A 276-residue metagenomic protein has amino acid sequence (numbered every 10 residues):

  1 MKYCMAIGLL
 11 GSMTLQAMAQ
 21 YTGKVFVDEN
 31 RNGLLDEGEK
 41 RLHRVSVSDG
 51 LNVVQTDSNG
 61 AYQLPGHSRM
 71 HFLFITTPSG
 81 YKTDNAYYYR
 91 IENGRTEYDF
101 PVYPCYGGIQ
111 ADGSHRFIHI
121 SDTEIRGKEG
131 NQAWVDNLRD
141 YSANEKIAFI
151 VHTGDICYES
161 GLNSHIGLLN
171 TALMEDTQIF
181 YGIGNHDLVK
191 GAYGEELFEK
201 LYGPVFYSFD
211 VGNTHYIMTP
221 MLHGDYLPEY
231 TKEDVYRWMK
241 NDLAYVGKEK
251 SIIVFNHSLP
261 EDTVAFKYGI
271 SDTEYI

Functional and structural regions predicted by a protein language model:
Y21-V27: A short, amphipathic beta-strand motif
E29, L35, R41, S48-A61 (+1 more regions): Short, acidic Ser/Thr/Gly-rich low-complexity loop/linker segments typical of extracellular and cell-surface proteins
E29, R90-S164: N-terminal active-site segment of His-dependent metallophosphoesterases
G33, R126-E129, Y158-L162, N185-A192 (+2 more regions): Active-site environment of divalent metal-dependent phosphoester hydrolases
D49, H71-I91: A short, solvent-exposed loop/turn motif at the edges and junctions of modular extracellular/periplasmic domains
S79-G80, R90, L162-S251, G269-S271 (+1 more regions): Extended active-site neighborhood of metal-dependent phosphoesterases/phosphodiesterases
S114-I125, N213-H223, I253-F255: Active-site-proximal beta-strand elements of phosphoester/diester hydrolases
